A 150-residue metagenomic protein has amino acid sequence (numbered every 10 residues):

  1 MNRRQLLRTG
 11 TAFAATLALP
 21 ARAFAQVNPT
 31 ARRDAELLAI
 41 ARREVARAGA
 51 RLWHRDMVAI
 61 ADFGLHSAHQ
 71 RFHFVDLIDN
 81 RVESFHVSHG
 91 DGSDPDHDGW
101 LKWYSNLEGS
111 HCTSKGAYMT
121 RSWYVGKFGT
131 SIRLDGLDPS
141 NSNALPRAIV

Functional and structural regions predicted by a protein language model:
M1-A14: N-terminal secretory signal peptides and thylakoid transit peptides that target proteins across membranes
N2, A23-A25: Amphipathic alpha-helical and helix-coil boundary elements used as assembly and membrane-proximal scaffolds
A18-P20: N-terminal signal peptide c-region/cleavage motif recognized by signal peptidases
Q26-V150: Cell wall/extracellular polymer interaction/catalysis modules
